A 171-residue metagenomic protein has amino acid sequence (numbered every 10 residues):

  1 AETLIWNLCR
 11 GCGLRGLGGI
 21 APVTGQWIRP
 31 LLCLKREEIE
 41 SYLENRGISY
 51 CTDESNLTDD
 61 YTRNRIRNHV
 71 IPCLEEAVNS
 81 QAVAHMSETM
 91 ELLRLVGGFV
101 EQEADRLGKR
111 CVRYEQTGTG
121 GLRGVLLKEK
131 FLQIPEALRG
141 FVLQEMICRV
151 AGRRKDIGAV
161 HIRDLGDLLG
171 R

Functional and structural regions predicted by a protein language model:
E2-L93, E115, G120-F131: Catalytic subdomain that performs nucleotidyl-dependent activation
C9, P22-T24, N68, E75 (+1 more regions): AMP-forming adenylation/ATP pyrophosphatase catalytic core
